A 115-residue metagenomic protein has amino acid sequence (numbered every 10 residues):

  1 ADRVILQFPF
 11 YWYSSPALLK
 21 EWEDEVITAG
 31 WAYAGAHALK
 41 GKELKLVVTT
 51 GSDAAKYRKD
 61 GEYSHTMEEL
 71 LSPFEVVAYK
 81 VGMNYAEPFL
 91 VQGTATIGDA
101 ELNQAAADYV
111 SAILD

Functional and structural regions predicted by a protein language model:
A1-E75: Helix-loop-strand module that forms the ligand-binding subsite of alpha/beta enzymes
L71-D115: Glycine-rich phosphate/pyrophosphate-binding loop and the adjoining helix
